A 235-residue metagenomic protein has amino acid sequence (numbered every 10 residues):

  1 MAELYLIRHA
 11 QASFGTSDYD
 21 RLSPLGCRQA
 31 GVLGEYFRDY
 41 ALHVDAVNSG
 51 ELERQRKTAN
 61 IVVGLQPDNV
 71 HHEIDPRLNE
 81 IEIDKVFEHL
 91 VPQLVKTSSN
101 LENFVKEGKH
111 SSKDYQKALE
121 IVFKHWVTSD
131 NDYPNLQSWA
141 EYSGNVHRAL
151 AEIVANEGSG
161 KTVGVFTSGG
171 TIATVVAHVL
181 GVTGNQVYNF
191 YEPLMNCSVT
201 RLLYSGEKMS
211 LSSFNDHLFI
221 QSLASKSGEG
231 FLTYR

Functional and structural regions predicted by a protein language model:
E3-Y5, A10-G64, S138-N145: Loop-to-helix element that buttresses phosphate recognition and phosphoryl-transfer chemistry
L4, K161-T167: Generic beta-sheet signal
Y5, E73-D75, S212: General small-molecule cofactor/ligand-binding pocket signal
A10, G169-G170, N215-H217: Active-site metal-binding loops of divalent metal-dependent hydrolases
E35-K117: Phosphate-coordination/substrate-recognition cap region in phosphate-metabolizing enzymes
Y36, I61-L65, E152, N156 (+1 more regions): Active-site catalytic microenvironments for nucleophilic, acid-base chemistry
I81-H110, A140, A155-T162, A177-R235: Acidic, low-complexity terminal tails and accessory targeting/binding regions of phosphate-metabolizing enzymes
S111-E157, F166-T167: Hydrophobic, aromatic-enriched interface-forming segments
